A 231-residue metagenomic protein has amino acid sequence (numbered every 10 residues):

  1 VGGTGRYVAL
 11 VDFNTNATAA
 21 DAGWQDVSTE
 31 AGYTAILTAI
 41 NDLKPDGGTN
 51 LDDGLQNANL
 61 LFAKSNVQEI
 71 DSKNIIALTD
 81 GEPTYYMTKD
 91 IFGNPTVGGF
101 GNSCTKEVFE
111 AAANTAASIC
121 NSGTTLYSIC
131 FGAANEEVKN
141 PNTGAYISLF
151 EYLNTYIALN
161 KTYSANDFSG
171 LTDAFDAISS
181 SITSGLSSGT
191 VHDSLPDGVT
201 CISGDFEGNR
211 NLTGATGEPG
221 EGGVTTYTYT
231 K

Functional and structural regions predicted by a protein language model:
V1-V27, K73-T79, T124-A133: Von Willebrand factor
G2-G3, N66, I182: Short regulatory alpha-helical segment in sensory/regulatory domains of signaling proteins that mediates
G23-Y33, T143, L153: Short, flexible, mixed-charge acidic loops at enzyme active sites
S28-A31, A35-N41, F92-S103, F206-K231: Extracellular beta-sheet repeat scaffolds used for adhesion and glycan interaction
D42-T49, D53-L60, I70-N74, T79-S181: VWA/integrin I-like adhesion module and closely mimicked acidic/polar interface patches used
L61-S65: Generic structural signal for alpha-helix termini and adjacent loop/cap motifs
K161-T230: C-terminal "exit" segments of structured domains
